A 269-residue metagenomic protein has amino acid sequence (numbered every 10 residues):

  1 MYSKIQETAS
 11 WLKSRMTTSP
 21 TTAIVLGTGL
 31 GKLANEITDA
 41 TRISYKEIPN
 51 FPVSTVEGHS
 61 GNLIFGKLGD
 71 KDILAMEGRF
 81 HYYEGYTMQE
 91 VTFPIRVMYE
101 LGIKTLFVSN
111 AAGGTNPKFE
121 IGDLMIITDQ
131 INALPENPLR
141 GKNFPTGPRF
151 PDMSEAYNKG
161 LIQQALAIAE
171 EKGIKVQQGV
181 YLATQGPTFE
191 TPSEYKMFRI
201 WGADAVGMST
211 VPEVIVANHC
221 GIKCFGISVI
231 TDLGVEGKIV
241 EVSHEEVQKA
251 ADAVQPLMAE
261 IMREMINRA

Functional and structural regions predicted by a protein language model:
M1-M153: Metabolite-binding pocket within alpha/beta catalytic cores that recognizes anionic/polar moieties
W11, R15, G160, Q164-I174 (+1 more regions): Generic non-transmembrane alpha-helical segments
Y99-G102, R199, N218: Non-catalytic positions within long, well-ordered alpha-helices that form the structural scaffold/packing of enzyme
K104-T105, D204, K223: Short acidic/polar active-site loop segments enriched in Thr and Asp
I162, A167-D204: Active-site/ligand-binding-proximal alpha/beta "capping" segment
M208-E246: Zn-dependent metallopeptidase/amidohydrolase metal-coordination segment
V235-A269: His/Asp/Glu-rich mid-to-C-terminal helical/loop segments that flank catalytic regions of hydrolases
